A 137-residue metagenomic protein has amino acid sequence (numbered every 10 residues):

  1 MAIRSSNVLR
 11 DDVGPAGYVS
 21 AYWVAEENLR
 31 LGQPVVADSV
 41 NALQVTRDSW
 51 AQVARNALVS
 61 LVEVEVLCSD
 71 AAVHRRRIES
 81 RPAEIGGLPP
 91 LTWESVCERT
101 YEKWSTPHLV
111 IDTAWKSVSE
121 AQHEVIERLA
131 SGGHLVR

Functional and structural regions predicted by a protein language model:
M1, A42, L67-V73, W115-V118: Conserved nucleotide-binding/hydrolysis micro-motifs of P-loop NTPases
M1-L31: Conserved substrate/cofactor phosphate-moiety recognition/catalytic segment in nucleotide-dependent phosphotransferases
E26-R30, A54-V59, Y101-K103: Conserved catalytic network of the ASCE P-loop NTPase/AAA+ motor domain
L31-V35, V62: Loop/turn-to-beta-strand initiation segments
D38-T46: Acidic, metal-coordinating catalytic cores used for nucleic-acid/nucleotide bond scission and strand-transfer chemistry
V45-L61: Short, electropositive alpha-helical surface patch
N56-I78, I111: Conserved phosphate-donor/acceptor-positioning beta-strand/loop module used by diverse small-molecule
E79-E124, G132-R137: Small-molecule kinase domains that catalyze NTP-dependent phosphoryl transfer to phosphate-bearing small molecules
